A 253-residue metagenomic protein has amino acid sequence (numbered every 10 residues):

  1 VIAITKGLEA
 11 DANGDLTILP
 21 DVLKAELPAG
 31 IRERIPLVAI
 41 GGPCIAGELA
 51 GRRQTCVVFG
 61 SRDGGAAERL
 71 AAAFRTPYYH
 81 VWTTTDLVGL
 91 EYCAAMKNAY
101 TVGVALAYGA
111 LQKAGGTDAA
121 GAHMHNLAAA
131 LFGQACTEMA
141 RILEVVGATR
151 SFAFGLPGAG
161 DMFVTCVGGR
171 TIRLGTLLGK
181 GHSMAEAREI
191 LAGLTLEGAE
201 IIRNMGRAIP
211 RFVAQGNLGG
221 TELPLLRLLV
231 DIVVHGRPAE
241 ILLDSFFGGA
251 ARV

Functional and structural regions predicted by a protein language model:
V1-R53, L70: Rossmann-like NAD(P)(H) cofactor-binding subdomain of soluble oxidoreductases
L8, G41-G47, D63, T85-L90 (+4 more regions): Glycine-rich beta-alpha junction loops
A29-P36, Q54-F152: Internal alpha-helical scaffold of NAD(P)-dependent oxidoreductase catalytic cores
Y100-V230: Interdomain hinge/lid region at the active-site interface of Rossmann-like NAD(P)-dependent oxidoreductases
L226-V253: Short, amphipathic C-terminal "tail helix"
